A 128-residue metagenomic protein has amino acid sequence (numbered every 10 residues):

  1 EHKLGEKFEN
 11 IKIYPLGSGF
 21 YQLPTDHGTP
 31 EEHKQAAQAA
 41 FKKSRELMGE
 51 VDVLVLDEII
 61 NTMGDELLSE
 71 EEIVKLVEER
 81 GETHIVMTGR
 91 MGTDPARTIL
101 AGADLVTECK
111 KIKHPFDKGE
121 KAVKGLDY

Functional and structural regions predicted by a protein language model:
E1-M48: Conserved P-loop
H27-P30, D57-T62: Short, basic, glycine/proline-bearing loop/turn elements
R45-L47, I59-Y128: Replace "adjacent to P-loop NTPase cores in ATP/GTP-dependent enzymes" with "adjacent to NTP-binding cores
